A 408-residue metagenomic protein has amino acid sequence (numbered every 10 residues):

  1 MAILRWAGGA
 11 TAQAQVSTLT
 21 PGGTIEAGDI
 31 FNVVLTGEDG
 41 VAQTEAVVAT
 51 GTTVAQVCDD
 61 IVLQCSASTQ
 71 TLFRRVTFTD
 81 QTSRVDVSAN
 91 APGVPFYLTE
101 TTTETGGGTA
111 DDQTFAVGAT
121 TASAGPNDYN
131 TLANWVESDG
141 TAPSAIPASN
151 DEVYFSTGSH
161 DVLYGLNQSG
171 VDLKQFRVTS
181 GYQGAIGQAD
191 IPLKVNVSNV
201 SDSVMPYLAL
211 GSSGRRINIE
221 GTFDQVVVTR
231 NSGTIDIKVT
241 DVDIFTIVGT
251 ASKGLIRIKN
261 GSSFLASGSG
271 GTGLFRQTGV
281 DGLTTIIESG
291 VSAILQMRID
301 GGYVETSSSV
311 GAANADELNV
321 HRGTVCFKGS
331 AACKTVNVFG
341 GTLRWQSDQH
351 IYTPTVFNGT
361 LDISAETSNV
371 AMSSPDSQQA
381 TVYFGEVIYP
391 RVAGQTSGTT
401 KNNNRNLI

Functional and structural regions predicted by a protein language model:
M1-G9, A124-I408: Extracellular beta-sheet-rich ligand-binding/adhesion modules
A2-L4, Q15-S17, A27-F31: Short structural boundary motif marking the start of a folded domain
G9-E26, E104-A124: Flexible assembly/topogenesis modules
T20-E100, A124-V136: Extended, beta-strand-rich, solvent-exposed assembly scaffolds of outer structural proteins
T24, T36-E38, T50-G51, N90-P92 (+8 more regions): Generic structural motif
F31, V41, V47, T82 (+6 more regions): Intrinsically disordered, low-complexity regions of eukaryotic proteins
G40-V41, Q81, D111, A119-T120 (+2 more regions): Intrinsic-disorder/low-complexity loop/linker signature
F73-V76, G93-F96, G107-A116, T399: Short glycine-aromatic motifs
